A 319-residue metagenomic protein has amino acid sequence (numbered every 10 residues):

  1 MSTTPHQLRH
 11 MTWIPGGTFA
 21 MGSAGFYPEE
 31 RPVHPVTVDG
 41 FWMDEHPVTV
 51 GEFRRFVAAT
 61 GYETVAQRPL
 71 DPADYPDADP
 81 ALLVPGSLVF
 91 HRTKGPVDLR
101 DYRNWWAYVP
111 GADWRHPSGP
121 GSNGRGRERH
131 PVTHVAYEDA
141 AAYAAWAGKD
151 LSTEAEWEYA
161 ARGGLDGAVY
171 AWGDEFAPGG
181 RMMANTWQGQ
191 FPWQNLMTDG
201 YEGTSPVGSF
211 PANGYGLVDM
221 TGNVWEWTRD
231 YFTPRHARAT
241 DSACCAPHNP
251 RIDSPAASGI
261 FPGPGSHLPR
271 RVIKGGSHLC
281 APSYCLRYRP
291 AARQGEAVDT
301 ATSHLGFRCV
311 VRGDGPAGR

Functional and structural regions predicted by a protein language model:
P5-W13: GGW-centered surface loops in extracellular recognition modules
W13-I14, A20, G25, P69-P290 (+1 more regions): Functional-site microenvironments in short loops/helix caps that host divalent-cation chemistry
P28-R31: C-terminal, low-complexity/hydrophilic appendages and adjacent surface loops of extracellular/periplasmic anionic
P35-F41: A short N-terminal beta-strand-loop micro-motif at the entrance of redox/enzyme domains
F41, F56-V65, A147, G315: Short capping motifs at secondary-structure boundaries
D44: An anion-binding catalytic pocket shared by soluble metabolic enzymes
T49: Acidic-aromatic/histidine active-site loop/patch
S303-A317: Short, structured beta-strand segments at or near domain termini in extracellular proteins/domains
